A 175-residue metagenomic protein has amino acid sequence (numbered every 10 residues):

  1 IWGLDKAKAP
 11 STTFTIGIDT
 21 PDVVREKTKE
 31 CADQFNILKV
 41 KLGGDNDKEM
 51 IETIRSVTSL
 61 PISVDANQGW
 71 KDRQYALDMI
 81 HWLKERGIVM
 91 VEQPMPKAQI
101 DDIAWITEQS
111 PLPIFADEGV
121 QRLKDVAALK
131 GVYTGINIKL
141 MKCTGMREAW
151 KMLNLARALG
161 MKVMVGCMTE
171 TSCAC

Functional and structural regions predicted by a protein language model:
I1-I62, G69-L77, H81-E85: N-terminal capping/lid subdomain adjacent to the active-site entrance of alpha/beta enzymes
G3-K6, K29, T58, A66 (+6 more regions): Amphipathic, alpha-helical segments enriched in basic
T15-G17, N36-G44, P61-G69, R86-A98 (+2 more regions): Catalytic beta/alpha-barrel core
P21-D22, D45-K48, W70-Q74, K97-I100 (+3 more regions): Loop/helix-junction capping segments adjacent to catalytic residues or to phosphate/diphosphate-binding pockets
C31-I37, T58-S63, L83-V89, T107-P111 (+2 more regions): Short, surface-exposed connector motifs at secondary-structure boundaries
K48-D72, D102-E118, L159: Alpha-helix-loop-beta-strand connector modules within alpha/beta enzyme cores
T53, D72-K97, T144, E148-M161: Ligand-binding grooves and catalytic loops that recognize ribose/phosphate and carbohydrate rings, and esterified lipid
A98-W105, Q109-P113, V120-C175: Shared catalytic-loop signature of beta/alpha-barrel
